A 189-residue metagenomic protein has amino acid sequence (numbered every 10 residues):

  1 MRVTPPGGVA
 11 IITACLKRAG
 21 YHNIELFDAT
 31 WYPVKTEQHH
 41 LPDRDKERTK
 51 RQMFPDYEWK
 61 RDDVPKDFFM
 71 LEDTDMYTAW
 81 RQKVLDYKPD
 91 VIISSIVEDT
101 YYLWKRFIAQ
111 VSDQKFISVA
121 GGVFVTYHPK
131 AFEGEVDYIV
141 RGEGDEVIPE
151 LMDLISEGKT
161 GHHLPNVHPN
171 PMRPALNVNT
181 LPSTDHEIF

Functional and structural regions predicted by a protein language model:
M1-F189: Acidic, low-complexity intrinsically disordered segments
